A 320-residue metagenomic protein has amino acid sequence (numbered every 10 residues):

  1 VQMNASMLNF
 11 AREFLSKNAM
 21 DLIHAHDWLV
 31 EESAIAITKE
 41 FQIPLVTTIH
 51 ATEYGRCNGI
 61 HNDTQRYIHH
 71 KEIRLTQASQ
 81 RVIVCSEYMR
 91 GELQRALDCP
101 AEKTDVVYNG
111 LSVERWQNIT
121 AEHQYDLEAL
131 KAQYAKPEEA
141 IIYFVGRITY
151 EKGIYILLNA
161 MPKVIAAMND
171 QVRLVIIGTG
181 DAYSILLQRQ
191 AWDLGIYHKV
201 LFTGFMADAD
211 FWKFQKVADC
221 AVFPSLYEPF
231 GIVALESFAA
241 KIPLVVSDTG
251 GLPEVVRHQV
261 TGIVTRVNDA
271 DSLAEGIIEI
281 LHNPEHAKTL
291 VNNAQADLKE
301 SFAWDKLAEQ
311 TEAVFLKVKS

Functional and structural regions predicted by a protein language model:
Y88, G110: Carbohydrate-associated surface elements
K136-K152, L158-M161: Conserved donor-binding/catalytic core segment of Leloir-type glycosyltransferases
L186-M206: Nucleotide-activated donor-binding/catalytic signature segment of Leloir-type glycosyltransferases, i.e., the conserved
F205-M206, K213-A218: Short alpha-helical donor nucleotide-sugar binding micro-motif in glycosyltransferases
L226: Aromatic "clamp/platform" in nucleotide-sugar-dependent glycosyltransferases that forms part of the donor/acceptor
P243-V246, V256: Short hydrophobic beta-strand element within catalytic cores of glycosyltransferases and related nucleotide-activated
H258-Q259, I263-A270, E279-E285: Conserved acidic donor-binding segment of nucleotide-sugar-dependent glycosyltransferases
S272, E279, H286-S301, Q310-A313: A short, well-ordered alpha-helix in the C-terminal region of glycosyltransferases
